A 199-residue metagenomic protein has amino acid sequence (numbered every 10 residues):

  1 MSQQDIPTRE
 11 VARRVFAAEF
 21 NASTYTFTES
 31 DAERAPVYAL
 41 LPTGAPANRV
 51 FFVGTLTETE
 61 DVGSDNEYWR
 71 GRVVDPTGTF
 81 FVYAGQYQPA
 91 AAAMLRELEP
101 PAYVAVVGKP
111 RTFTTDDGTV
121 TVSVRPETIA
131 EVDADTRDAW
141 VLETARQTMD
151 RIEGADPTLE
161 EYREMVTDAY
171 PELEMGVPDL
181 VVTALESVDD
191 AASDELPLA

Functional and structural regions predicted by a protein language model:
M1-G44, M165, A169-A199: OB/S1-fold single-stranded nucleic-acid-binding modules and their adjacent gly/ser/pro-rich low-complexity linkers
A35-F52, L56-V62: Short, contiguous, helix-prone interaction/anchoring segments in small proteins
A47-R49, N66-Y68, Y103, T119: A general secondary-structure signal for short beta-strands and their flanking turns/coil in non-transmembrane regions
R49-E58, E99-T112, P126-I129: OB-fold and OB-like beta-barrel modules that bind single-stranded nucleic acids
T59-S64, T115, D133-A134: Short, conserved beta-turn/loop elements at beta-strand boundaries and strand-helix junctions
D61-Q88: OB-fold (S1/OB) nucleic-acid-binding surfaces
T79, Q86, A90-G108: Glycine- and acidic-residue-rich phosphate-binding/metal-coordinating active-site segment common to enzymes that handle
A93-Y103, D116-A199: Extended, charge-rich, solvent-exposed interface segments
